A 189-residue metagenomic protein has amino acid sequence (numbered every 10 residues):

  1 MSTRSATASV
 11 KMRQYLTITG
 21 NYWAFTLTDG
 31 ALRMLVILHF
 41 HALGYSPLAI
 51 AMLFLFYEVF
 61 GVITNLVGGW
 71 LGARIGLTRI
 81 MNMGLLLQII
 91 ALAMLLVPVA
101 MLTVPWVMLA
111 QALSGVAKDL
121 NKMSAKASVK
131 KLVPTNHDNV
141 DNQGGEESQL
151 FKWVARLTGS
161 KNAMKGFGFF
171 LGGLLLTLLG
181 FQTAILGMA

Functional and structural regions predicted by a protein language model:
A6-V59: Helix-loop boundary and gating motifs at the non-cytosolic
E58-L66, K165-G166: Residue-level signature of mid-helix packing/kink "hotspots" within the transmembrane helices of 12-pass Major
T64-L77, L176: Helix-to-loop junctions at the C-terminal end of transmembrane segments in multipass secondary transporters
L86-M101: C-terminal ends and interior cores of transmembrane alpha-helices in multi-pass membrane transporters/permeases
A110-K161: Cytoplasmic helix-loop-helix junction between adjacent transmembrane helices in 12-TM secondary transporters
N162-G173: Glycine/proline-centered helix-kink
T183-A189: Symmetry-related core transmembrane helices of the 12-TM Major Facilitator Superfamily/SLC fold
